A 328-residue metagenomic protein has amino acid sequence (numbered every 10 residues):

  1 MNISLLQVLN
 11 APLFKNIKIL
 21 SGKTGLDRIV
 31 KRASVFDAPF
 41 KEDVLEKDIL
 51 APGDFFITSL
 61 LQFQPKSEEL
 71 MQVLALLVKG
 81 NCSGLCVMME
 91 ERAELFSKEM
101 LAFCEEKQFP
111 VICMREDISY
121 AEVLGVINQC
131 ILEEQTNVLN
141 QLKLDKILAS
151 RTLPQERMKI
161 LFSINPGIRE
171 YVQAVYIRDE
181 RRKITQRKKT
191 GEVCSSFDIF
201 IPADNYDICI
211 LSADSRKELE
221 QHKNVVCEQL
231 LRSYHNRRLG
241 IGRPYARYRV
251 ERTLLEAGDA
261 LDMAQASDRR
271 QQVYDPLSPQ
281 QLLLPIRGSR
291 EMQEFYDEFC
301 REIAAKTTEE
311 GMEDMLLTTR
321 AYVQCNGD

Functional and structural regions predicted by a protein language model:
M1-K79: Gly/Thr-rich phosphate-binding loop signature of adenosyl cofactor/nucleotide-binding cores
N2, T152-D328: Cytosolic nucleotide-utilizing catalytic cores of signal-transduction proteins
G53-I57, N81-V87, A174, D207-C209 (+1 more regions): Hydrophobic beta-strand segments of well-ordered beta-sheets in folded domains
F56-I57, S83-E91, Q108-E116, G240: Short hydrophobic alpha-helical runs that function as membrane-insertion/retention elements
L61-K66, E91-A93, E180-K183, S215-E218: Short acidic, S/G/P-rich loop/turn micro-motifs used as interaction or catalytic elements
L95-M100: Short, glycine/polar-rich helix-capping loops at beta-to-alpha or helix-loop-helix junctions that flank or form
F103-L148: Long, charge-dense
